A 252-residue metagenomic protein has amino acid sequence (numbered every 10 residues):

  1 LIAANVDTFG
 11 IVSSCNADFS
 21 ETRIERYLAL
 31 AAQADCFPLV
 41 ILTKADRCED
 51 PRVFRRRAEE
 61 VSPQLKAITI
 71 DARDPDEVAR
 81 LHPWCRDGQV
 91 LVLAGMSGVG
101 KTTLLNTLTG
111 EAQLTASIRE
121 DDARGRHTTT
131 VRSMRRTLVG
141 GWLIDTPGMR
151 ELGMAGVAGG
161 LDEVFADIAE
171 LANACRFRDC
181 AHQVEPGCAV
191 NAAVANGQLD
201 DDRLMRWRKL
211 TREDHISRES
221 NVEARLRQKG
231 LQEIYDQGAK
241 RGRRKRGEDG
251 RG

Functional and structural regions predicted by a protein language model:
L1-F9, A29-L30, A34-P38, A45 (+3 more regions): Helix-rich effector regions associated with P-loop NTPase G domains
N5, V12-S62: Phosphate-binding glycine-rich loops and their immediate beta-loop-alpha structural context
C15-D18, T69-A72, E120-D121: Short, flexible loop segments at the rims of nucleotide/cofactor-binding pockets, characterized by
F19, C48-E49, D76, R150-G153: Catalytic P-loop NTPase motifs of RecA-like helicase/translocase cores
T22-E25, R52-R55, N106, S117 (+2 more regions): Short amphipathic alpha-helical segments
K44-V99: Canonical P-loop GTPase G-domain recognition
S97, T102-T103, T107: Walker A/P-loop
